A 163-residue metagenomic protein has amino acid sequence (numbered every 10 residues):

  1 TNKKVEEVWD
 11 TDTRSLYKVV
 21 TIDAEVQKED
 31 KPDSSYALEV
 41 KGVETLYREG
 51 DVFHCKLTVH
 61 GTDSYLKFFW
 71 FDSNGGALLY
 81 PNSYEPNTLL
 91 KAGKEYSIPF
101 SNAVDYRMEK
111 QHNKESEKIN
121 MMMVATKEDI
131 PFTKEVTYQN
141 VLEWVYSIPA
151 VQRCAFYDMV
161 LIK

Functional and structural regions predicted by a protein language model:
T1-K163: Secretory-pathway glycoprotein ectodomains that are cysteine- and/or Ser/Thr/Pro-rich
